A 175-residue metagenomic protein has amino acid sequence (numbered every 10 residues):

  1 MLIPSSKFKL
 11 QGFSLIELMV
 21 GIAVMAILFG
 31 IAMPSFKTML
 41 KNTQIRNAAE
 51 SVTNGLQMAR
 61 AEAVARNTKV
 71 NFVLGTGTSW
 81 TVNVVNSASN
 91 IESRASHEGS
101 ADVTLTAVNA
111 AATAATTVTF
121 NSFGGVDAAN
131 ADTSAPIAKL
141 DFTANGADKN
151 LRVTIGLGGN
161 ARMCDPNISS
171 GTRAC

Functional and structural regions predicted by a protein language model:
M1-F13: N-terminal leader/signal peptides at the extreme start of proteins
Q11, E17-V20, K41: Internal alpha-helical transmembrane segments of multi-pass membrane proteins, especially GPCRs
L18-S35: Alpha-helical hydrophobic helix detector
K37-N71: Membrane-proximal N-terminal amphipathic helix
K69-F123, A128-N130, R152, A161-C175: Type IV pilin-like appendage domain
A135-A144: Short conserved beta-strand and strand-loop elements enriched in small hydrophobics with frequent Asp/Gly
A147-K149: Short, small/polar residue-rich loop motifs at catalytic or cofactor-binding pockets
L157: A cytosolic small-molecule/anion-sensing beta-strand core signal
